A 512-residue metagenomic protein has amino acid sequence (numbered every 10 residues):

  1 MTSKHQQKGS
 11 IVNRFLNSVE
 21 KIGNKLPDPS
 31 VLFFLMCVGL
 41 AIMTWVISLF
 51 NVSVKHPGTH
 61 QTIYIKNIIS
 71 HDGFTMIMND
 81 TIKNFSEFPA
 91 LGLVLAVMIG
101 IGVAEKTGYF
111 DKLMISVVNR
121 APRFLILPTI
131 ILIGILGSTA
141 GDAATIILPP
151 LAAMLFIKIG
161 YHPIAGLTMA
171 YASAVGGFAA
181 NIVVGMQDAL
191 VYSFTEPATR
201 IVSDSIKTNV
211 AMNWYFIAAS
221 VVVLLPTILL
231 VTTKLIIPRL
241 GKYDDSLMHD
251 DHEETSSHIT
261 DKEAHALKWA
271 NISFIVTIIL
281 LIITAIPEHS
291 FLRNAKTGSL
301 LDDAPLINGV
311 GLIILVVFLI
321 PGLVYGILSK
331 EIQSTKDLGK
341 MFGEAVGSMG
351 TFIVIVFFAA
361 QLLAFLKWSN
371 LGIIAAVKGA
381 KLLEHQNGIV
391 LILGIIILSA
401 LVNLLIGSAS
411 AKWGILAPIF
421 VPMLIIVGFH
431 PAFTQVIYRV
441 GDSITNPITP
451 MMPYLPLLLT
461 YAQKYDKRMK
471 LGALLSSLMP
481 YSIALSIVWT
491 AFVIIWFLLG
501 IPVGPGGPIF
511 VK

Functional and structural regions predicted by a protein language model:
M1-K25, V54-I69, I237-A266, I509-K512: Intrinsically disordered, low-complexity non-transmembrane regions of multi-pass membrane transporters
R14, S53-E87, I201-N209, I286-L306 (+1 more regions): Interfacial loop/helix-cap signal at membrane boundaries in integral membrane proteins
E20, P149, A153-D244, T260 (+6 more regions): Membrane-core helix-loop-helix motifs of multi-pass transport proteins
L26-F34, V38, I63-D111, D303-L371: Core transmembrane alpha-helical segments of multi-pass membrane transporters/permeases
L32-S48, V94-G102, I133-I135, S173-G177 (+6 more regions): Hydrophobic core segments of alpha-helical transmembrane domains in multi-pass membrane transport and ion-translocation
V46-D72, Q187-L190, H289-G298, S369-I374 (+1 more regions): Interfacial/capping segments of alpha-helical transmembrane domains
D72-G73, F85-L91, V118-T129, P163-A165 (+4 more regions): Membrane-interfacial loop-to-helix junctions in multi-pass transporters
V94-L95, P122-A153, K158, I353-L362 (+2 more regions): Hydrophobic alpha-helical transmembrane segments of multi-pass integral membrane proteins, predominantly secondary
